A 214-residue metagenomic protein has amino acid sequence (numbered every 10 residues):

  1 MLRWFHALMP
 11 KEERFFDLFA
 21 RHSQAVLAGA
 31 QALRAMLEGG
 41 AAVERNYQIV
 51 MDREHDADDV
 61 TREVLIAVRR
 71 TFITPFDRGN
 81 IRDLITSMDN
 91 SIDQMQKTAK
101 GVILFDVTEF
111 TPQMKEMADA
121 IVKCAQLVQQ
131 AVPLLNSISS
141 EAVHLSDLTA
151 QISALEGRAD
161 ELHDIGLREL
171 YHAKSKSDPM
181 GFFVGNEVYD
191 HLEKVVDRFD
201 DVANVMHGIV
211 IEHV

Functional and structural regions predicted by a protein language model:
M1-V214: Cytosolic, long alpha-helical scaffolding segments
